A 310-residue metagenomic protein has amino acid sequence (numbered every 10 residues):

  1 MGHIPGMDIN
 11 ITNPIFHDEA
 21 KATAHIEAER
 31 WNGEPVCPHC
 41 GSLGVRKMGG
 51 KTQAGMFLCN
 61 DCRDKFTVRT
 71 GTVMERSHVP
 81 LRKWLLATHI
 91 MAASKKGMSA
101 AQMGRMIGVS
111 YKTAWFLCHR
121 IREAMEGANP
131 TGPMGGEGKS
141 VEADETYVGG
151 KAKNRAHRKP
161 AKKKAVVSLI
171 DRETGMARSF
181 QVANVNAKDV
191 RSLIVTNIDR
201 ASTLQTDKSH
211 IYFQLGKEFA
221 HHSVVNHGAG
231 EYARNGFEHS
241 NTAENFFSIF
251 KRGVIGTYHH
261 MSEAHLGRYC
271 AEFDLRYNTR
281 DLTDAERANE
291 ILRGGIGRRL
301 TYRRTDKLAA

Functional and structural regions predicted by a protein language model:
M1-A310: Residue-level recognition of single "structural anchor" positions that define or cap local secondary structure
